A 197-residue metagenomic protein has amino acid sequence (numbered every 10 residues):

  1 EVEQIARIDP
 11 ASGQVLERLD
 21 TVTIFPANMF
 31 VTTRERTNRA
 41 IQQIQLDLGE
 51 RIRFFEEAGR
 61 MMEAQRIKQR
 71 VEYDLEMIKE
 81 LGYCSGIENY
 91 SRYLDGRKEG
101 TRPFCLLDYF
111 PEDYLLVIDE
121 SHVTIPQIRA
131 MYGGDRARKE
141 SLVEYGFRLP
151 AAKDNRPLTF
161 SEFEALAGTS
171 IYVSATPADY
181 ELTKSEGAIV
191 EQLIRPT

Functional and structural regions predicted by a protein language model:
E1-T183, A188-I189: Extended, highly charged clamp/arch subdomains and adjacent linkers that form or line substrate-binding channels
I194-T197: Gly-rich Lys/Arg/Thr-decorated short loops/hinges at beta-loop-alpha junctions or inter-strand turns that position
